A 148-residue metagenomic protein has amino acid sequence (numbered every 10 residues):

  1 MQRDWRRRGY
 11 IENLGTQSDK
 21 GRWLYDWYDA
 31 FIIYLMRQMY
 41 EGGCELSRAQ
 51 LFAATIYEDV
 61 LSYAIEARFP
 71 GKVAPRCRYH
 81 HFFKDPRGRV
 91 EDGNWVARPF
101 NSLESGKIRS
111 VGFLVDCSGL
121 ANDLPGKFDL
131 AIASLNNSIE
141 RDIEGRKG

Functional and structural regions predicted by a protein language model:
M1-I32, Q38-E41: Basic helix-turn-helix/winged-helix DNA-binding cores and closely related short helical interaction motifs
Y28-V60: A short, Lys/Arg-enriched interface patch at domain edges and termini
A54, D59-G148: Low-complexity intrinsically disordered segments
